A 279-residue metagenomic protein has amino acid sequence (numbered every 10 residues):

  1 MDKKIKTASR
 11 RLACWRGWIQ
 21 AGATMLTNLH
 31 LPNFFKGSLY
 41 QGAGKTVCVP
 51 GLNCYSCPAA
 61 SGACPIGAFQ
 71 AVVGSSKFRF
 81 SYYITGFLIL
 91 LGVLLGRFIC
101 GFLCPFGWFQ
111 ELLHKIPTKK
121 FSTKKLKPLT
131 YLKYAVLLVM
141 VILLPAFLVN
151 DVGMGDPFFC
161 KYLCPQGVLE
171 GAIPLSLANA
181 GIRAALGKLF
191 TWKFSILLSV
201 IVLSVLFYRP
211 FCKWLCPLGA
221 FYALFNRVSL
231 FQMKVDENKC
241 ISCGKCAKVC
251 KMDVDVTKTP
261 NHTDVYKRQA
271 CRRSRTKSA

Functional and structural regions predicted by a protein language model:
M1-T259, T263, Q269-A279: Non-ligating segments of multi-cofactor redox enzymes
